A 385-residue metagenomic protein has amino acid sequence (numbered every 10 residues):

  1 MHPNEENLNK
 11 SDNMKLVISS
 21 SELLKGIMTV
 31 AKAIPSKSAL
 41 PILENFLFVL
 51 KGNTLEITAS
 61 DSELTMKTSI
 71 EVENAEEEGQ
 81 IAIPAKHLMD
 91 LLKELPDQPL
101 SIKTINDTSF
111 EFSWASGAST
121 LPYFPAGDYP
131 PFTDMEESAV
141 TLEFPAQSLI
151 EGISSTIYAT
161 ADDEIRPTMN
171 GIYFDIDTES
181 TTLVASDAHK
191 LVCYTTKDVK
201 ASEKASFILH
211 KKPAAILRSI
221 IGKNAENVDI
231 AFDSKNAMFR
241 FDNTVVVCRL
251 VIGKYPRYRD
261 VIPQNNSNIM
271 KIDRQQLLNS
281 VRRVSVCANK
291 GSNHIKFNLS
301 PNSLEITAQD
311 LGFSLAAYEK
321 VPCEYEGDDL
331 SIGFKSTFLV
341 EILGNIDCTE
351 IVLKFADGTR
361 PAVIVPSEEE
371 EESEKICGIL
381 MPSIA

Functional and structural regions predicted by a protein language model:
M1-A385: Structural preference for solvent-exposed beta-strand-turn elements and adjacent flexible terminal/loop segments within
